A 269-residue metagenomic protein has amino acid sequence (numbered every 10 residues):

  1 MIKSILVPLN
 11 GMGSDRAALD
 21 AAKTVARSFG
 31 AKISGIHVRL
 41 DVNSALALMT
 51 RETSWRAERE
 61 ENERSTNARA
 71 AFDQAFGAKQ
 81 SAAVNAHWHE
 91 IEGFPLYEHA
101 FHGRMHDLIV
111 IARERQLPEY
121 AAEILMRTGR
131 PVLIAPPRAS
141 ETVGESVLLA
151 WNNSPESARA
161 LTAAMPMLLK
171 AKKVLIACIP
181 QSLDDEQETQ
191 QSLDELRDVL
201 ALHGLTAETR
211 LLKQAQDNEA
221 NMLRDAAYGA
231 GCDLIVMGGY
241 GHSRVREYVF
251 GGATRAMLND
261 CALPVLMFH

Functional and structural regions predicted by a protein language model:
M1-S4, L40, Q74-I109, L202-I235 (+2 more regions): Structural beta-alpha unit
M1-W55, R127, V143-L212: Small/aliphatic-rich secondary-structure junction motif
M12-G13, E90-L96, E114-L117, S154-P155: Short beta->alpha connector loops
L19-S28, L96-E141, A227-H269: Gly/Ser-rich helix-loop-strand patches that form or flank binding pockets for ribonucleotide-derived cofactors
S34-I36, H89, V110, L133 (+4 more regions): Hydrophobic/aromatic beta-strand patches that form the interior of the parallel beta-sheet core in alpha/beta enzyme
S54-N67: A short acidic, glycine-rich active-site loop that binds or catalyzes chemistry on phosphate/adenosine moieties
G77-Q80, P118-A139, S146, R197 (+1 more regions): P-loop/Walker A phosphate-binding loop and immediately adjacent motor/lid segment at beta-alpha junctions
Q190-D194, L223-R224, V249-T254: Charged helix-capping and loop-helix junction motifs
